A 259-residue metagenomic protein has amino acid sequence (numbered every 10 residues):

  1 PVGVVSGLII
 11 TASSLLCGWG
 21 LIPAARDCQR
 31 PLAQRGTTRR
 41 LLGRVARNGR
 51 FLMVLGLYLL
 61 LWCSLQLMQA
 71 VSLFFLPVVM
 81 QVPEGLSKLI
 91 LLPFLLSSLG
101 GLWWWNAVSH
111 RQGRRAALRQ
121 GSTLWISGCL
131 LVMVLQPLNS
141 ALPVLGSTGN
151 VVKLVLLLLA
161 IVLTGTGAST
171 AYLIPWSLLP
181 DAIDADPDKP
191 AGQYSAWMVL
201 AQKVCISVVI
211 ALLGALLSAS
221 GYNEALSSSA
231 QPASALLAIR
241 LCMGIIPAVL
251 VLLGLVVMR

Functional and structural regions predicted by a protein language model:
P1-R259: Membrane-embedded alpha-helical bundles of multi-pass transporters/translocases, especially carrier/permease families
